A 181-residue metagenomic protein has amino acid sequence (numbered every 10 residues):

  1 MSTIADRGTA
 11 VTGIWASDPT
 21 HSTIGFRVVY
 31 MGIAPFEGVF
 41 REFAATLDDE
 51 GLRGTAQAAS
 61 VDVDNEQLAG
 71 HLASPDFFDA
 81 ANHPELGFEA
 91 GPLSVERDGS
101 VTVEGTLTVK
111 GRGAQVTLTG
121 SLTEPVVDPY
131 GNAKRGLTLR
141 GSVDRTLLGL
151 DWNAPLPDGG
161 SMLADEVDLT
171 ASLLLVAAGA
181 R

Functional and structural regions predicted by a protein language model:
M1-R181: Low-complexity, acidic/polar, glycine-enriched regions of mature
